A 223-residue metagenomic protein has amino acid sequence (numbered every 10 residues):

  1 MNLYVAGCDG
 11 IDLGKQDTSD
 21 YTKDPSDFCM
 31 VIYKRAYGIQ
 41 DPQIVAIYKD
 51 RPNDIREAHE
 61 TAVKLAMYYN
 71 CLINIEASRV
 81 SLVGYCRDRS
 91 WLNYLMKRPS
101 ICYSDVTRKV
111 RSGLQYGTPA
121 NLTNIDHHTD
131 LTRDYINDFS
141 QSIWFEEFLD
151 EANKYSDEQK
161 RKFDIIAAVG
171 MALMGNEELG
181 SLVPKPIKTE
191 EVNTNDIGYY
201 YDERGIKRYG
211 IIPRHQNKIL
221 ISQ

Functional and structural regions predicted by a protein language model:
M1-R98, D134-Q223: RNase H-like, metal-dependent nuclease domains and their acidic two-metal-ion catalytic environment used
L95-F139: Short alpha-helix plus adjacent loop in nuclease-associated cores
